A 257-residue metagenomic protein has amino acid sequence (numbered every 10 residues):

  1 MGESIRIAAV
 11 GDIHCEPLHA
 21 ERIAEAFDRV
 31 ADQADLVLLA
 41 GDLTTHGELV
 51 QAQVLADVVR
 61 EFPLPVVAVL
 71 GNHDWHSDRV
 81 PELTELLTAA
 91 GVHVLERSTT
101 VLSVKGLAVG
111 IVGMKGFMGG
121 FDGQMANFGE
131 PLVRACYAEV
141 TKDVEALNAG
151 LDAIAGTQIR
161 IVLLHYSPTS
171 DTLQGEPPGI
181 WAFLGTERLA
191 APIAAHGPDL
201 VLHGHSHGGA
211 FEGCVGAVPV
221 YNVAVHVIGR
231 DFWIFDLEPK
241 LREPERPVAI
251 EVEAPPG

Functional and structural regions predicted by a protein language model:
M1-L64, W75-D78, E82, V133 (+4 more regions): N-terminal active-site segment of His-dependent metallophosphoesterases
G2-S4, L102-K105, A135, Q174 (+3 more regions): Binuclear metal-dependent phosphoesterase catalytic core
A9-G11, V37-D42, V66-N72, H93-S98 (+3 more regions): Active-site neighborhood of phospho(di)ester-bond hydrolases with catalytic His/Asp-centered motifs
I13-C15, P81-W181, A224-H226, L237-K240 (+1 more regions): Conserved catalytic scaffold of divalent metal-dependent phosphoesterases
H14-H19, T44-L49, N72-L83, V101-V104 (+5 more regions): Active-site environment of divalent metal-dependent phosphoester hydrolases
A31-L36, A146-D152, I193: A short, N-terminal amphipathic alpha-helix
Q53-D57, E61, E82-E85, A146-A149 (+1 more regions): Alpha-helical scaffolding segments of alpha/beta enzyme cores, especially the outer helices of TIM-barrel or partial
F62, A90, G216-V218: Short, structured coil segments at secondary-structure junctions
